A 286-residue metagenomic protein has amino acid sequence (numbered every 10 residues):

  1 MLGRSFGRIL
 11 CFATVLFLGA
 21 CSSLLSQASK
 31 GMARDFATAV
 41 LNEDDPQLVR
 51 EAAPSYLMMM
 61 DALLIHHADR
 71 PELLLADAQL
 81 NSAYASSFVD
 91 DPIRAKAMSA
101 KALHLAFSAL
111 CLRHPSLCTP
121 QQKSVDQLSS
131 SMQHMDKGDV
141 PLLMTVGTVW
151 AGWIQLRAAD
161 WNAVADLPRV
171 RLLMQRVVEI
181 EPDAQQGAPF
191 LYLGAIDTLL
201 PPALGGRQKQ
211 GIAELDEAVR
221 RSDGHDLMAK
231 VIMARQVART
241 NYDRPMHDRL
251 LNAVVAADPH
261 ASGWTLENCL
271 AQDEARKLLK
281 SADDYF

Functional and structural regions predicted by a protein language model:
M1-L10: Bacterial N-terminal signal peptides that target proteins for export
F17-A20: C-terminal motif of bacterial Sec signal peptides marking the signal peptidase cleavage site
S22-G187, L200, R221-G224, R239-F286: N-terminal alpha-helical interaction modules that lie
P182-D223: Alpha-helical adaptor scaffolds
G206-R207, H225-V231, R244: Short conserved catalytic/interaction loops centered on acidic-Pro-aromatic/His motifs
I212, V231, R235-T240, R244: Alpha-helical protein-protein interaction modules
